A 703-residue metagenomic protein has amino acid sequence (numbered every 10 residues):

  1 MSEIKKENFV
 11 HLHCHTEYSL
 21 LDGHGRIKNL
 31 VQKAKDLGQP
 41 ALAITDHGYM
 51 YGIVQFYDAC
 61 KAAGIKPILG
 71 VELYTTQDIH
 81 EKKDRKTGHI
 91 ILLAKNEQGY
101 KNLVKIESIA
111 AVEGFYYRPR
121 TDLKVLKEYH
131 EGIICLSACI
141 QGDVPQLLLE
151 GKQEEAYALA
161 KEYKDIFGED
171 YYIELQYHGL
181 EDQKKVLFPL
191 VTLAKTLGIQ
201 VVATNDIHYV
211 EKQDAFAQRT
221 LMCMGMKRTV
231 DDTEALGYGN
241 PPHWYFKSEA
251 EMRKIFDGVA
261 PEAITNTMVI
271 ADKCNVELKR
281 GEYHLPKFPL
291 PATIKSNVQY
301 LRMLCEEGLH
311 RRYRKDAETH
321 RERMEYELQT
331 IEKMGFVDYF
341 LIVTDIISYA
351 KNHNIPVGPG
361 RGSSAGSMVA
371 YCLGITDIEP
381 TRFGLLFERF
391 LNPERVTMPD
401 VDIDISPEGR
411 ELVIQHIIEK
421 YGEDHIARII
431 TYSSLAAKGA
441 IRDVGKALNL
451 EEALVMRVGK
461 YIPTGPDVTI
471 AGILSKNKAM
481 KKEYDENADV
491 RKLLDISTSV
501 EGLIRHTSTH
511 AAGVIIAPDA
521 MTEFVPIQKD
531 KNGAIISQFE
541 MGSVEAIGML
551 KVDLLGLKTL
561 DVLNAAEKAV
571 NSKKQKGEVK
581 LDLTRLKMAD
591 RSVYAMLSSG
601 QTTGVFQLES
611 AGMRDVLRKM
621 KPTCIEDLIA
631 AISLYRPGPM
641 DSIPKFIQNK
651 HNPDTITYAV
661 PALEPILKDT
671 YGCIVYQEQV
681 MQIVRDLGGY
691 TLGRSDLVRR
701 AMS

Functional and structural regions predicted by a protein language model:
S2-S703: Alpha-helical scaffold/interaction cores of sigma-54-like transcription cofactors and many family A DNA polymerases
